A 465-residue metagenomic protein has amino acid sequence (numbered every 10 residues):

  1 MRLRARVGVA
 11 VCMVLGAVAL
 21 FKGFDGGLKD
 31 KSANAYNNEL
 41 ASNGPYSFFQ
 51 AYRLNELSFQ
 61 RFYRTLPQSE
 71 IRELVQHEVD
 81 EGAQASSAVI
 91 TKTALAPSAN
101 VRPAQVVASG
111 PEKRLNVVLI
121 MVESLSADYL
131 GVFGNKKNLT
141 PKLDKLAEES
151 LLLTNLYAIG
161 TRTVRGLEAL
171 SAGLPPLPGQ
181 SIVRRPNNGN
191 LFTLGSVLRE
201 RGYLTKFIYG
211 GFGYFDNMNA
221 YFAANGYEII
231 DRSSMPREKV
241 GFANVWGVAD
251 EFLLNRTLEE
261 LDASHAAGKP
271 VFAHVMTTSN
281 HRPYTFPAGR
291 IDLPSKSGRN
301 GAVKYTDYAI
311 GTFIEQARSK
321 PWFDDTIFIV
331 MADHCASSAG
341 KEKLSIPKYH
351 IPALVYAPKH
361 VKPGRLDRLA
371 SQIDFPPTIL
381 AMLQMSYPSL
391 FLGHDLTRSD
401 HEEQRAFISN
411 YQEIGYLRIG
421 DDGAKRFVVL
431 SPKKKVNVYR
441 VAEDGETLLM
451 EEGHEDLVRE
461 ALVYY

Functional and structural regions predicted by a protein language model:
M1-L115: N-terminal secretory/membrane-targeting segments
D80-Y465: Solvent-exposed soluble domains appended to multi-pass membrane proteins
